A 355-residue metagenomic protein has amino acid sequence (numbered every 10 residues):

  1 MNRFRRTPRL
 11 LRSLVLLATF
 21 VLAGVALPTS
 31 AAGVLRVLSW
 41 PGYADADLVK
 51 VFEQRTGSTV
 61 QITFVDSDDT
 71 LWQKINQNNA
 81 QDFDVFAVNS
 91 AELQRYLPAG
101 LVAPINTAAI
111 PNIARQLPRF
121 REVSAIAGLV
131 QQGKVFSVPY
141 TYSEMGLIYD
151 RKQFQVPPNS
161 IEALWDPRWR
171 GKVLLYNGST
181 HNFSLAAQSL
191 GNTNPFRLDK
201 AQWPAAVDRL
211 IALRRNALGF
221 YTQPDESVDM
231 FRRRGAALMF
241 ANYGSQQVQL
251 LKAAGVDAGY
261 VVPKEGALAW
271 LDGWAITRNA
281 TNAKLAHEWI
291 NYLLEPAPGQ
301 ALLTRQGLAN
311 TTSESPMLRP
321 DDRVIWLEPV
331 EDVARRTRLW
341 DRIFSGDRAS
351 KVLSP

Functional and structural regions predicted by a protein language model:
R12-V25: Bacterial N-terminal signal peptides
A32-Y96: Early extracytoplasmic/lumenal segment of secretory-pathway proteins
A87-L93, L97-L218, Q223-V228: Extracytoplasmic ligand-binding site segments that recognize negatively charged/polar headgroups
E92-R95, R232, A237-D257: A ligand-binding cleft/hinge motif common to bilobed small-molecule-binding domains
G146-Q153, Q188-G191, W270-L285, A301-L302: A bilobed periplasmic-binding-protein/Venus flytrap-type ligand-binding module shared by bacterial periplasmic
G171-N182, Y292-E314: Periplasmic-binding protein-like
W203-L213, Y221, Y243, A253-R278: Periplasmic-binding protein-like
E314-P355: Extracellular/periplasmic bilobal clamshell ligand-binding domains
